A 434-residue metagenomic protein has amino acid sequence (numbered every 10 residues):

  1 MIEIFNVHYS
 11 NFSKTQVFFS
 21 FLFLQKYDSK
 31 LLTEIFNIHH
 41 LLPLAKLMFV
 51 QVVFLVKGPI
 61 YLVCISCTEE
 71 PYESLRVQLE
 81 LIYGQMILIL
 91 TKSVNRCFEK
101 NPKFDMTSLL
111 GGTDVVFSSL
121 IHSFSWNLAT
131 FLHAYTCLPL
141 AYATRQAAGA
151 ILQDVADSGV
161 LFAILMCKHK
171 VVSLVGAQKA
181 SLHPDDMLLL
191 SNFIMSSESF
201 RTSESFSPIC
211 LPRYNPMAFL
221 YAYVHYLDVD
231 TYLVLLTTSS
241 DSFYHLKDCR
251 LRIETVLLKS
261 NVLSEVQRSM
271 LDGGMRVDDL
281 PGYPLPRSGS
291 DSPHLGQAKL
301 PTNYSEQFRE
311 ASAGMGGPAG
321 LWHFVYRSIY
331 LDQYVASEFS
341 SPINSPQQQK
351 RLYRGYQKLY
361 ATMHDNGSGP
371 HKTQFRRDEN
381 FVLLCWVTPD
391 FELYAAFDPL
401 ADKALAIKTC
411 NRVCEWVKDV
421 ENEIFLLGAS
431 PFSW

Functional and structural regions predicted by a protein language model:
M1-W434: Intrinsically disordered, Ser/Thr-rich regulatory regions of eukaryotic membrane-trafficking proteins
